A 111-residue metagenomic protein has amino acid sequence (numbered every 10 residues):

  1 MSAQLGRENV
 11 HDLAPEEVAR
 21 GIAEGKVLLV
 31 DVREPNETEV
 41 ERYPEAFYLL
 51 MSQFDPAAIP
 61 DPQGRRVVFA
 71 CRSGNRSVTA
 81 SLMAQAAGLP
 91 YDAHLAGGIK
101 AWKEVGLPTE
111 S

Functional and structural regions predicted by a protein language model:
M1-L28, E34-R66, N75-S111: Rhodanese-like catalytic fold shared by cysteine-dependent sulfurtransferases and DSP/PTP-type phosphatases
A70: Short, surface-exposed ligand- or partner-binding patches at beta-edge/loop junctions that are enriched in aromatics
